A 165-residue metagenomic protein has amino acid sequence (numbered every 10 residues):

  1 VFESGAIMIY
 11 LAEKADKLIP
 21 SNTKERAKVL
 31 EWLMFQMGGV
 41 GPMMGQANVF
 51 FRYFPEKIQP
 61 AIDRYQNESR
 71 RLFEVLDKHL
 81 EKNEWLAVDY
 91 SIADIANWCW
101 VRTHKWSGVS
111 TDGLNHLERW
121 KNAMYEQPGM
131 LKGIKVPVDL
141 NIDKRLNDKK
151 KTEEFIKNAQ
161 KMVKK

Functional and structural regions predicted by a protein language model:
V1-R70, D77, K82, K161-K165: GST-like domain detector, emphasizing the conserved glutathione-binding G-site in the N-terminal thioredoxin-like
F2, M34-F35, Y65, W100 (+3 more regions): Tryptophan-centric aromatic hotspots in well-structured domains and transmembrane helices
E3, P20-S21, P42, A87-V88 (+3 more regions): Generic structural "secondary-structure junction" signal
I7, L76, D94, M124-M130: Residue-level signal for nonpolar/aromatic packing positions in well-ordered secondary structure
L11, N122, N141-D143: Short secondary-structure boundary/hinge segments and terminal tails
K17, K78-D89, G129-G133: Surface-exposed helix-capping loop/turn segments at secondary-structure junctions
G39, M43-N48, W85-G113, E118-M124: GST superfamily/GST-like fold recognition
P137-K165: Acidic/histidine-enriched, glycine/proline-rich intrinsically disordered or flexible terminal extensions
